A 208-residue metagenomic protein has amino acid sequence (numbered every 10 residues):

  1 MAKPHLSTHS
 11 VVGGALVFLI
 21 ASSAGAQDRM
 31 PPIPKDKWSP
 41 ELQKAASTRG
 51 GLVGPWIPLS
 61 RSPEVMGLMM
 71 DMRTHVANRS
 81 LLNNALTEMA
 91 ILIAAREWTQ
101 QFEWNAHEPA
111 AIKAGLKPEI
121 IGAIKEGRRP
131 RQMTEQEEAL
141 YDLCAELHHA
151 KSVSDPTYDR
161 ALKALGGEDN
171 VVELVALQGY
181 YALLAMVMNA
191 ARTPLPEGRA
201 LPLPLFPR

Functional and structural regions predicted by a protein language model:
M1-V12: Bacterial N-terminal signal peptides that target proteins for export
P4-H5, V17, N170, L183: Hydrophobic alpha-helical context, especially transmembrane and signal-peptide helices
G13-L19: Sec-dependent N-terminal signal peptides
A21-S23: N-terminal signal peptide c-region/cleavage motif recognized by signal peptidases
G25-R208: Hydrophobic alpha-helical segments
